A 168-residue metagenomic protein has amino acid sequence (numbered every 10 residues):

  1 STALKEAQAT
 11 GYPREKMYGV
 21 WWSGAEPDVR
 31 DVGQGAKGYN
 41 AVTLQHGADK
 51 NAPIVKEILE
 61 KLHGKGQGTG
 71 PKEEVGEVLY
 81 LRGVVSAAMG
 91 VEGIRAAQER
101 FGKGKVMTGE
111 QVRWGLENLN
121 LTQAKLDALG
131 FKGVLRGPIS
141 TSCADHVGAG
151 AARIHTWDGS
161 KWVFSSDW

Functional and structural regions predicted by a protein language model:
S1-W168: Extracytosolic ligand-binding ectodomains
